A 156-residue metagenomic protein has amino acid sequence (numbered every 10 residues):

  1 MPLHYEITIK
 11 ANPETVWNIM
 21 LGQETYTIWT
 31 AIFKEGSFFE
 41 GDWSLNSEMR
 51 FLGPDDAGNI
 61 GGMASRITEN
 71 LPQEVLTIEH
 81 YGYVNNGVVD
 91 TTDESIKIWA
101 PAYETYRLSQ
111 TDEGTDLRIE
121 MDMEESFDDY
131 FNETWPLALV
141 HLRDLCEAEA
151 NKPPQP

Functional and structural regions predicted by a protein language model:
M1-F38, S44: Hydrophobic ligand-binding cavity/cleft-lining segments
Y5-N12, Y26-T30, G53-E74, D129: Generic detector of contiguous secondary-structure segments
T8-N12, L52, S109-T111, E120-E124: Solvent-exposed residues in well-ordered beta-strands and their adjoining turns, especially edge/terminal strands
M49-D55, D112-G114, N151: Charge-dense, helix-prone N-terminal extensions
M49-D56, I78-H80, I119-M121: Short beta-strand segments that buttress and anchor functional surface loops
A57-D112: Hydrophobic-ligand binding "helix-grip"
Y81-N86, E120-S126: Short, solvent-exposed aromatic-acidic interface loops
K97-A100, D122-P156: A conserved amphipathic terminal alpha-helix motif
